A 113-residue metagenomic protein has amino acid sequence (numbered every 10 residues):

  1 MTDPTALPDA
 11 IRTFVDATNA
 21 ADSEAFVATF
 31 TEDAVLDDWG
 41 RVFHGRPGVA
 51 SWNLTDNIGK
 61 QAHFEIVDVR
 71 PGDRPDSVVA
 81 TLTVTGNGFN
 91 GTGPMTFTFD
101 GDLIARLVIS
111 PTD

Functional and structural regions predicted by a protein language model:
M1-A20, E24-A28: Short, low-complexity N-terminal intrinsically disordered segments enriched in polar/charged residues
F14, F26-V27, A34, G45 (+3 more regions): Hydrophobic pocket/interface hotspot
F30, G72-R74, D100: Structural motif
F30, V84-G86, P111: Short beta-strand segments enriched in hydrophobic/aromatic residues within well-folded beta-rich domains
D33-H44, G59: A short gly/proline-enriched turn/hairpin at secondary-structure junctions
L36, V69-P71, I109: Hydrophobic/anchoring residues in structured secondary elements
A50-P94: Surface-exposed, charged secondary-structure patches
T92-D113: Short beta-strand edge/turn micro-motifs at domain boundaries
